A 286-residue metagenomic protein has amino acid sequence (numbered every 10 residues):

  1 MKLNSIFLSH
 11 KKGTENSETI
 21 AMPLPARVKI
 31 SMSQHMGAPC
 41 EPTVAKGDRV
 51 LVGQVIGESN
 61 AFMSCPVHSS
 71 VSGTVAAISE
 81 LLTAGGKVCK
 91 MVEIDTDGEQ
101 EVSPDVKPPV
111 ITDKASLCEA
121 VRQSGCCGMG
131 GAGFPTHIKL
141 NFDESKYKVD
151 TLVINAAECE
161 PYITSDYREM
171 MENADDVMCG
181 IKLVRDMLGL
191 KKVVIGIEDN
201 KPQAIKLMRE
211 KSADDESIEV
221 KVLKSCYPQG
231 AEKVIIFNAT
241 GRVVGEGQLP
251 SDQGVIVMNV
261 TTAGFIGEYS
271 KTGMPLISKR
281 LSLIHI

Functional and structural regions predicted by a protein language model:
M1-T43, E93: N-terminal, Lys/Arg-enriched amphipathic/low-complexity engagement segments that precede the first folded domain
C40-R49, G53: Short histidine-centered loop motifs in beta-beta connectors
E58-S70, A84-V88, S103: Short, Lys/Arg- and Gly-enriched loop/turn segments at beta-strand edges
G73-V75: Conserved hydrophobic positions within beta-strands
A77-F134, P202, D215: Acidic low-complexity segments
G128, L152-D166: Gly-rich Lys/Arg/Thr-decorated short loops/hinges at beta-loop-alpha junctions or inter-strand turns that position
M171-M187: Histidine-anchored nucleotide/phosphate-binding helix
K191-I284: Hydrophobic alpha-helical positions that pack around
